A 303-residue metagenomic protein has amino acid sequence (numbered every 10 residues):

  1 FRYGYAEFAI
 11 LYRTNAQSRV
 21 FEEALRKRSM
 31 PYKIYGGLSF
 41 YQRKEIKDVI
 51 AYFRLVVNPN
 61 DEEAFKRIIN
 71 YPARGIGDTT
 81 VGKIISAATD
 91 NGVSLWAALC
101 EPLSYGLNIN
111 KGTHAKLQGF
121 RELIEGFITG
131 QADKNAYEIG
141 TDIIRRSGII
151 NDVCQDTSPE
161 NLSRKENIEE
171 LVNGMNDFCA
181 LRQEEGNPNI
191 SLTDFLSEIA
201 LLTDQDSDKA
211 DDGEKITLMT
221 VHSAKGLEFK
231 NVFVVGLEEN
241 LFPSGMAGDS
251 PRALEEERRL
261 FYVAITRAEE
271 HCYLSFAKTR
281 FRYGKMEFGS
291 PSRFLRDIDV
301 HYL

Functional and structural regions predicted by a protein language model:
F1-A6, V93-L99, L103: Coupling/hinge elements of helicase-like and P-loop NTPase modules
F1-K66, D156-E166, I190-T193, I216 (+1 more regions): Conserved motor-region signature of P-loop NTPase helicases/translocases
S29-M30, P72, P102-S223, S244: Accessory C-terminal helicase-associated subdomains
K47-A51, K215-S244, Y273: A short beta-strand element within the Helicase C-terminal
F53-R74, I85, N135, D212-M219: Extended, structured, electrostatic nucleic-acid-contact surfaces
T89, K225, G236-L303: C-terminal accessory regions
